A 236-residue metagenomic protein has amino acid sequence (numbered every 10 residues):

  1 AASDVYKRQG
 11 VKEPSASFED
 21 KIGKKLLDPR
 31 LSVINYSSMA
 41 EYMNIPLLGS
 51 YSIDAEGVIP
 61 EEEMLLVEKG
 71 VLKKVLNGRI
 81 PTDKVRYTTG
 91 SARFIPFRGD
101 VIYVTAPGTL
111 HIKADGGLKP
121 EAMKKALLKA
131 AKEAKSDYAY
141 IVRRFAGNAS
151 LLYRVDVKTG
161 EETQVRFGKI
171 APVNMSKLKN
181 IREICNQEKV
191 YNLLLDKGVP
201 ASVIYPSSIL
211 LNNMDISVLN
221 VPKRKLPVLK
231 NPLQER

Functional and structural regions predicted by a protein language model:
A1-Y6: Short, small-residue-biased leader/transition segments that mark boundaries at the very start of proteins
V11-R236: Dual-mode signal for accessory low-complexity, basic/Gly-rich regions
